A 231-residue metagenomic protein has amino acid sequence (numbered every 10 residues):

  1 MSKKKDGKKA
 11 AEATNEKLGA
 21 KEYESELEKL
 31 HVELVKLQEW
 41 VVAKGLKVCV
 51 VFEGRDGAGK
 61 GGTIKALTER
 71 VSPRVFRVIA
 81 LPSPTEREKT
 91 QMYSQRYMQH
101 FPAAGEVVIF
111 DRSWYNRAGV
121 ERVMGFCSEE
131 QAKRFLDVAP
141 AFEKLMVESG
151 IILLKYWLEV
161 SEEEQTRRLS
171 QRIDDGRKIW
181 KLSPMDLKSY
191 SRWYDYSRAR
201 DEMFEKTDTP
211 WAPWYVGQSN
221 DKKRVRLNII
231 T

Functional and structural regions predicted by a protein language model:
M1-T231: Glycine-rich phosphate-binding loop of ATP-dependent small-molecule kinases
